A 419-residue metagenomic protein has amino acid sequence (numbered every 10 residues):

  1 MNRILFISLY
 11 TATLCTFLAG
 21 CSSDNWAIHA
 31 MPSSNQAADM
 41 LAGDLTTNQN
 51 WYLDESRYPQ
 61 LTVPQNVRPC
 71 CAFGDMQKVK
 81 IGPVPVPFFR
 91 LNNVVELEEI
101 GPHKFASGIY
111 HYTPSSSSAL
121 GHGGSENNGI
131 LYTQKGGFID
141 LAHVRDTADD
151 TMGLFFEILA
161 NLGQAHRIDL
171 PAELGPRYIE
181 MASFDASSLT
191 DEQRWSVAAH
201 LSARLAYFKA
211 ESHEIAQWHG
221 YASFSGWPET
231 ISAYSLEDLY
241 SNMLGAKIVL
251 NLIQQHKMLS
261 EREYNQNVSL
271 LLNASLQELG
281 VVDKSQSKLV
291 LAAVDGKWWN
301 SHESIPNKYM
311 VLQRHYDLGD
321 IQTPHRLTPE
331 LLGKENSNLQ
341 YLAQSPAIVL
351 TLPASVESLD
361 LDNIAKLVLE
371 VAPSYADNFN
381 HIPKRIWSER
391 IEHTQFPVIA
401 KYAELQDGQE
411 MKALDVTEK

Functional and structural regions predicted by a protein language model:
M1-L9: Bacterial N-terminal signal peptides that target proteins for export
S8-F17: Bacterial N-terminal signal peptides
C21-I231, L250-K419: Bulky hydrophobic segments
E214, D238, L244: Divalent metal-coordination and catalytic microenvironments
G226, S241-I248: Long, internal stretches of domain cores in catalytic or enzyme-like folds, emphasizing the mature domain core
I231-E237: A glycine-rich, coil/turn loop motif that links secondary-structure elements
